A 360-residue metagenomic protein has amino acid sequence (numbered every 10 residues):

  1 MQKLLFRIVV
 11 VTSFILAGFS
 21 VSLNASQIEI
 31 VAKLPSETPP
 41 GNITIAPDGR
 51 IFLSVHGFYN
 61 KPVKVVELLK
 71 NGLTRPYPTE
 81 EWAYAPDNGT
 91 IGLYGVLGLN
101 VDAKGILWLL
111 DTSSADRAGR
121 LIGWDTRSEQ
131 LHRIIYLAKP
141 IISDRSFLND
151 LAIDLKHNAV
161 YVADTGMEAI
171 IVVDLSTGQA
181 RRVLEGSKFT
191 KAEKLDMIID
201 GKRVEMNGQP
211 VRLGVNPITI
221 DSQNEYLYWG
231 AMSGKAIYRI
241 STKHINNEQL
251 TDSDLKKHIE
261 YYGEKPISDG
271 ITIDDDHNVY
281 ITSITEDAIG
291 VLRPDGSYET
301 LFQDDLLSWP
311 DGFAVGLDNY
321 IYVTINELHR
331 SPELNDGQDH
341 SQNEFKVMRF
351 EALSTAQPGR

Functional and structural regions predicted by a protein language model:
A32, T74-A83, H132-L137, R181-L195 (+3 more regions): Beta-propeller fold detector
A32-V63: Beta-strand-rich domains and repeat architectures in extracellular enzymes and scaffolds, especially beta-propellers
S36-D48, Y84-L107, P140-V160, T190-Y226 (+3 more regions): Beta-rich, blade/repeat-based domains predominating in secreted/periplasmic proteins but also intracellular
I51-Y59, V101, L109-D116, V160-G166 (+5 more regions): Conserved beta-strand positions in repeat-built beta-propeller and related beta-rich domains
L53-W82, D125: Beta-propeller domains
D116-N158: Asp-box/WD-like beta-propeller blade repeats and closely related beta-sheet repeat scaffolds
S176-T177, I240-L250, A352-T355: Short loop/turn segments immediately following beta-strands, especially the blade-tip and inter-blade linker loops
A314-R360: Blade-level signature of beta-propeller repeat domains, shared across WD40, Kelch, NHL, RCC1 and BNR/Asp-box propellers
